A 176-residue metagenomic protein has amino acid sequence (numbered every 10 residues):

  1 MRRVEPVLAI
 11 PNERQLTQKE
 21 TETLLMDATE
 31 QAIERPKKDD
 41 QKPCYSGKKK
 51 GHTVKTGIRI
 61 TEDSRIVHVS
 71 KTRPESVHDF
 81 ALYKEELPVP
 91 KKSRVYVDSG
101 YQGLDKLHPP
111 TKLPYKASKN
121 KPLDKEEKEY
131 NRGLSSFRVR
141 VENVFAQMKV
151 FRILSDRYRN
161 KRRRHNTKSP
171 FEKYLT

Functional and structural regions predicted by a protein language model:
M1-R2, V7-T176: Short, well-ordered secondary-structure "scaffold" segments embedded in the functional core of diverse domains
